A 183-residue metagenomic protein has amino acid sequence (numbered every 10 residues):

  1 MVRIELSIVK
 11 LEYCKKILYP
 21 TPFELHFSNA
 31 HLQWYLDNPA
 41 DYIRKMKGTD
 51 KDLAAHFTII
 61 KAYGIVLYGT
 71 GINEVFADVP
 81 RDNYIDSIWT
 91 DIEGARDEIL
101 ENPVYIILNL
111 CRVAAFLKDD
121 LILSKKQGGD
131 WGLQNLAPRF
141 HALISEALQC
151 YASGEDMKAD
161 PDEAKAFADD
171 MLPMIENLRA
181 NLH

Functional and structural regions predicted by a protein language model:
M1-D97: Conserved NTP/Mg2+-binding pocket subregion across the NTase superfamily
F76, A95-E98, N102, D156-A159 (+1 more regions): Non-transmembrane, amphipathic alpha-helical segments
R81, I85-A147: Extended, basic/helix-rich recognition subdomains
L121-H183: Structured mid-to-C-terminal alpha-helical surface segments
